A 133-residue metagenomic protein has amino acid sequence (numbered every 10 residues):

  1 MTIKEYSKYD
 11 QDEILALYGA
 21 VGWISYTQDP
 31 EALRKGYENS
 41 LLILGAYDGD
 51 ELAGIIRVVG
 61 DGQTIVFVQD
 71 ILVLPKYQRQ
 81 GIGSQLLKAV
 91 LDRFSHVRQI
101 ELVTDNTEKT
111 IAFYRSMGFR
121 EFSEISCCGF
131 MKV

Functional and structural regions predicted by a protein language model:
M1-Q28, I125: Short amphipathic alpha-helix that is part of the acyltransferase structural core
Y6, L74, D105: Residue-level recognition of the GNAT/N-acetyltransferase active site
R34-G45, R98-Q99: A short helix-loop-beta-strand connector motif used in the catalytic cores of GNAT acetyltransferases and, in some
G45, E51-G60, T64-F67, L72: Conserved beta-strand in the GNAT
Q69, K76-Q78, R93, F113: Acidic/histidine-enriched, beta-strand-rich ligand/metal-binding domains
Y77, G81-A89: Conserved acetyl-CoA pyrophosphate-binding loop and the N-cap/start of the following alpha-helix in GNAT-like
S84, N106-S126, K132: Conserved active-site alpha-helix within GNAT-family acetyltransferase domains
R93-D105: Conserved GNAT acetyl-CoA-binding A-motif
